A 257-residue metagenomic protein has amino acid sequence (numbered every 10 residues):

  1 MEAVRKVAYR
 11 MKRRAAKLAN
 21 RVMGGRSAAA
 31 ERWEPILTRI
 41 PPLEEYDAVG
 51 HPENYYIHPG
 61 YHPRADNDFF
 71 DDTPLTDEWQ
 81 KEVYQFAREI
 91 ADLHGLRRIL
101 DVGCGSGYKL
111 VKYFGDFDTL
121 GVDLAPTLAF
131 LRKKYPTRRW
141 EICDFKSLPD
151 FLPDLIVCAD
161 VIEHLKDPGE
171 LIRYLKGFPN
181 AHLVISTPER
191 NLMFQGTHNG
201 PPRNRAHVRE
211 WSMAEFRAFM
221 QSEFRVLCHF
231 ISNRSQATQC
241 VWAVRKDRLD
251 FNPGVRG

Functional and structural regions predicted by a protein language model:
E2-F151, G169-Y174, F178, P201-F224 (+1 more regions): Conserved N-terminal segment of class I S-adenosyl-L-methionine
D154: Conserved active-site beta-strand-loop modules that form the wall/rim of enzyme catalytic pockets and either contain
V157: A conserved beta-strand element that flanks and buttresses the S-adenosyl-L-methionine
V161: Hydrophobic adenine-recognition pocket in adenosine-nucleotide-binding enzymes
P179-L183: A short alpha/beta connector and helix-capping loop motif
I185-R209: Short, glycine-/aromatic-enriched active-site segment of Class I SAM-dependent methyltransferases
